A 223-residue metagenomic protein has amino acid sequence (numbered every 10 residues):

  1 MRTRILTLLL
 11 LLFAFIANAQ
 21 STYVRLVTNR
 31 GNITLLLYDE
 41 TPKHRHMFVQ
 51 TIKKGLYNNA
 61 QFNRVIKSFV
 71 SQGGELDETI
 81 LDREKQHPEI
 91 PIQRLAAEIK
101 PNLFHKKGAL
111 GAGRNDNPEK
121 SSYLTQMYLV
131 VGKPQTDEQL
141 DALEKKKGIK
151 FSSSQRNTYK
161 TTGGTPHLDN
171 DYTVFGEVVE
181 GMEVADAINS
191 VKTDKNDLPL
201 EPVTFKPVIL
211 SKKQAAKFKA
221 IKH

Functional and structural regions predicted by a protein language model:
M1-I5: Positively charged n-region of N-terminal signal peptides that target proteins for export
L6-L11, L168: Residues at the start of alpha-helices and the adjacent loop-to-helix junctions
L10-A19: Hydrophobic h-region of N-terminal signal peptides that target proteins for export in Gram-negative bacteria
N18-H223: Cyclophilin-like peptidyl-prolyl cis-trans isomerases
